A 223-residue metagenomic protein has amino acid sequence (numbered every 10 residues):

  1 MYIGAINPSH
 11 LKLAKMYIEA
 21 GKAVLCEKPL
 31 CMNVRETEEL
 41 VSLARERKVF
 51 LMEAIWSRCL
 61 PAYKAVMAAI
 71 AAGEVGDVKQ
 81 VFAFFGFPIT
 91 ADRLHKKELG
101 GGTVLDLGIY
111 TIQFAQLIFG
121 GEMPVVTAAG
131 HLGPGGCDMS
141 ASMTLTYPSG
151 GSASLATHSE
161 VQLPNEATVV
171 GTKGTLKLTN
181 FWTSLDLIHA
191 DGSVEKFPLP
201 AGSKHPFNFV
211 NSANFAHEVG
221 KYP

Functional and structural regions predicted by a protein language model:
M1-L43: Beta-loop-alpha module in the N-terminal Rossmann-like domain of NAD(P)-dependent dehydrogenases, especially those
I3, C26, L51-E53, L178: Hydrophobic residues in well-ordered beta-strands that form the structural core
S9, P29-N33, M52-C59, Y63-K64: Rossmann-like NAD(P)(H) cofactor-binding subdomain of soluble oxidoreductases
A20-K22, R47-F50, G151: A short helix->loop->beta-strand "cap" motif at the edges of active sites that frequently abuts
E39-W56, G76-A83: Rossmann-fold dehydrogenase core element
S57-T127: Predominantly a Rossmann-like dinucleotide-binding segment in NAD(P)-dependent oxidoreductases
Q113-D186, V210-G220: Contiguous beta-strand/loop segments that form the cofactor/metal-binding neighborhood of enzyme cores
V194-P223: C-terminal helical cap and adjacent loop that interface with cofactors, partners, or active-site loops
